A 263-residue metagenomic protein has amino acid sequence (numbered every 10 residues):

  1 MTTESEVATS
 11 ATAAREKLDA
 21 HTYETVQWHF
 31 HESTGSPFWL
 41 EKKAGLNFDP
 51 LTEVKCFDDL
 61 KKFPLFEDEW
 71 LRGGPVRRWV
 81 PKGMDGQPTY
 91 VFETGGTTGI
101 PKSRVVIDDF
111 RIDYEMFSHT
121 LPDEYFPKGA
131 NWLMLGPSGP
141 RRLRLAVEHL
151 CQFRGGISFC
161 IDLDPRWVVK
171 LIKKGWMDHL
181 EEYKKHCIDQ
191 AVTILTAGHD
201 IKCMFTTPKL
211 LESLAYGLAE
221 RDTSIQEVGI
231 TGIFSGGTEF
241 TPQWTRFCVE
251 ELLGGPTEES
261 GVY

Functional and structural regions predicted by a protein language model:
M1-E93, G99-N131, G136-P140, R144 (+5 more regions): Nucleotide 5′-phosphate-binding alpha/beta core
T2-W28, D49, Q152-Y263: Active-site glycine/GP-rich loop and adjacent strand/helix microenvironment that borders small-molecule binding pockets
